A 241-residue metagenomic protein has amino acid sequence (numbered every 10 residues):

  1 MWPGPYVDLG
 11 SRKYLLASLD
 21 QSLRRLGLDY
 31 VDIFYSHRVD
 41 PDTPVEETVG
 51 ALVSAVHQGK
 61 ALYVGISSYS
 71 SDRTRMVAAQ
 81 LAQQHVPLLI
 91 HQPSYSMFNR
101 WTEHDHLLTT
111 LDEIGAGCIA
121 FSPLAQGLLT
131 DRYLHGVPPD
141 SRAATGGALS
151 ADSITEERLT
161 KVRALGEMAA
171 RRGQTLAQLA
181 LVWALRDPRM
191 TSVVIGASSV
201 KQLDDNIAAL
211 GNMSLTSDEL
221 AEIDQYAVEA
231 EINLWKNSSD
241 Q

Functional and structural regions predicted by a protein language model:
M1-L16, H37-T43: Active-site mouth loops of central-metabolism enzymes
M1-W2, Y30, R142-T145: Short, basic/glycine-rich phosphate-binding loops at helix/coil junctions that contact nucleotide phosphates
D8, I33-H37, K60-V64: Short N-terminal helix-initiation segments at or just after the protein's N-terminus
D8-L26, T74-A78: Short, acidic/polar
L23-T43: Active-site groove signature of glycoside hydrolases
T43-Q225: Beta/alpha (TIM)-barrel catalytic core signal, keyed to glycine-rich beta->alpha loops juxtaposed to Asp/Glu that bind
T191-S199, E229-Q241: Short amphipathic alpha-helical segments at helix boundaries and their inter-helical linkers
